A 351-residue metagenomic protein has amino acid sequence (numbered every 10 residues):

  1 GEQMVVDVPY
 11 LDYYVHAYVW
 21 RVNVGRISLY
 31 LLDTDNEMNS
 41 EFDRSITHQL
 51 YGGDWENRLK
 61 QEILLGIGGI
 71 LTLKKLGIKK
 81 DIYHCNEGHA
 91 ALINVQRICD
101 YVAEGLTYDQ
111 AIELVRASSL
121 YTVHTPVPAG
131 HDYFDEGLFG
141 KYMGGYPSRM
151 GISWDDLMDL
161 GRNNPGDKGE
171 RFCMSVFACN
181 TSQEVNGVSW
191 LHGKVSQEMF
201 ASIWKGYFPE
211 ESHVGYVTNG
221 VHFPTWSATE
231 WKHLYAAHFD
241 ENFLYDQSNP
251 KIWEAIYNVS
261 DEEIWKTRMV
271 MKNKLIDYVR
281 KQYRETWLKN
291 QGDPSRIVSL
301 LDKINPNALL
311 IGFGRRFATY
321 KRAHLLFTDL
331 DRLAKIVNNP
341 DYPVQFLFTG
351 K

Functional and structural regions predicted by a protein language model:
G1-K351: Catalytic cores of carbohydrate-active enzymes across secretory and cytosolic contexts
